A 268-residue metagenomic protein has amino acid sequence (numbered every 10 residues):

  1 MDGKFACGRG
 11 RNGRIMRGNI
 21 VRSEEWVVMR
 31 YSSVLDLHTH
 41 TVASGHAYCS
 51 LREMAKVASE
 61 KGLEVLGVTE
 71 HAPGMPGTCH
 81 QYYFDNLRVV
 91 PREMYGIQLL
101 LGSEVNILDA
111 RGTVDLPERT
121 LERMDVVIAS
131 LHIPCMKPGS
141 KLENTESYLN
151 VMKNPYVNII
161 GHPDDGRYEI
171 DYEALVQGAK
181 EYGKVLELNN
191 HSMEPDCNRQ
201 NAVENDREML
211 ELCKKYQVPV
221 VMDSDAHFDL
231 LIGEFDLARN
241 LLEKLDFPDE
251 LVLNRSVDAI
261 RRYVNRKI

Functional and structural regions predicted by a protein language model:
G3-E25, G233-I268: Mid-to-C-terminal alpha-helical segments outside catalytic/metal-binding sites
R17-H40, G45: Replace "His-x-His-based motif
W26, E64-V65, G77: Extended recognition/assembly regions associated with phosphoester-bond processing machinery
R30, A72, G77-L188, S192 (+2 more regions): Extended substrate/RNA-proximal surfaces in nucleic-acid metabolism proteins
V34-S44, V68-H71, I160-D164, S224: Histidine-centered catalytic micro-motifs
G45-Y48, T78, E169-V176, D196-L212 (+1 more regions): Histidine/acidic-residue-rich catalytic or RNA/ligand-binding cores of hydrolases and nuclease-related proteins
R52-L66, N86-E93: Alpha-helical scaffold segments that flank or form the walls of functional sites
H71, V218-I232: Short acidic/histidine-rich active-site segments
